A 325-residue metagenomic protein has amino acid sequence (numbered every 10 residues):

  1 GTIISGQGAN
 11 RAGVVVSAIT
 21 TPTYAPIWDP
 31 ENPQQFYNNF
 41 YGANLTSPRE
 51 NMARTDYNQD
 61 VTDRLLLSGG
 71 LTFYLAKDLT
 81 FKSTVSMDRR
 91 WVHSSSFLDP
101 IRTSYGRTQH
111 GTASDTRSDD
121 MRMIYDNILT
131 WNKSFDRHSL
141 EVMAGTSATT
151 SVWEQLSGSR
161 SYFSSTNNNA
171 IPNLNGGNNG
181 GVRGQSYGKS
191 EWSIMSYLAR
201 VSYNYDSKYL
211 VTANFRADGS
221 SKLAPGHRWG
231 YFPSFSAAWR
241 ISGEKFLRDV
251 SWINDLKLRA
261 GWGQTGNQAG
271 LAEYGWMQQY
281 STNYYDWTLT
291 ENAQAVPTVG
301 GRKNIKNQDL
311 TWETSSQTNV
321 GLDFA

Functional and structural regions predicted by a protein language model:
G1-V16, N39-L98, T108-A325: Extracellular/periplasmic, surface-exposed regions of secreted and cell-surface proteins
T21-P22: Accessory, often N-terminal, substrate/partner-engagement and coupling regions that sit outside the core NTP/cofactor
A25-N32, A148-V152: Glycine-rich, aromatic-flanked loop segments that form ligand/cofactor-binding clefts across common enzyme folds
E31, Y37-F40: Amphipathic helix-loop-helix modules that constitute alpha-helical solenoid scaffolds
